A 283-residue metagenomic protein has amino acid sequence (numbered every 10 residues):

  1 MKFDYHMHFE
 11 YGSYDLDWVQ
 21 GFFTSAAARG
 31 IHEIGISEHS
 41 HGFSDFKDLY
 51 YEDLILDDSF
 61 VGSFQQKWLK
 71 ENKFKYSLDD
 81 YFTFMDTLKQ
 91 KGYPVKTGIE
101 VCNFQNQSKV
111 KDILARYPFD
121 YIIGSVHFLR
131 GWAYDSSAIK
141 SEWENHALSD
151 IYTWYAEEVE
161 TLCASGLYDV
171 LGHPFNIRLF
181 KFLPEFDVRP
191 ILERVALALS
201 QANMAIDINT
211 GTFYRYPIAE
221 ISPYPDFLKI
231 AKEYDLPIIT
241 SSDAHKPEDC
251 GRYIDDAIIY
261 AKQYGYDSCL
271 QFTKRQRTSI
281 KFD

Functional and structural regions predicted by a protein language model:
M1-Q105, L114, F180-K181, F186-P190 (+6 more regions): An N-terminally biased module of ancient metal coordination in phosphate/nucleic-acid-related enzymes
K2-D4, E33-G35, P94-G98, D120-I123 (+4 more regions): Structural preference for beta-strand elements that scaffold enzyme active sites
F46-K47, N106-V110, A133-S136: Short, conserved acidic/polar surface loops in the N-terminal third of protein domains
F104-Q107, Y224: Short, well-ordered alpha-helical microsegments
K109-L114, P118: ATP-dependent NMP and nucleoside kinases share a basic, alpha-helical "lid"
I113-L114, S136-I139, F282-D283: Short, surface-exposed amphipathic charged segments that create phosphate/polyanion-binding patches used for binding
P118, I123-Y234: Domain-core and long-helix interface of multi-subunit machines
E220, Y224-D283: Long, positively charged, glycine-interspersed low-complexity recognition regions
